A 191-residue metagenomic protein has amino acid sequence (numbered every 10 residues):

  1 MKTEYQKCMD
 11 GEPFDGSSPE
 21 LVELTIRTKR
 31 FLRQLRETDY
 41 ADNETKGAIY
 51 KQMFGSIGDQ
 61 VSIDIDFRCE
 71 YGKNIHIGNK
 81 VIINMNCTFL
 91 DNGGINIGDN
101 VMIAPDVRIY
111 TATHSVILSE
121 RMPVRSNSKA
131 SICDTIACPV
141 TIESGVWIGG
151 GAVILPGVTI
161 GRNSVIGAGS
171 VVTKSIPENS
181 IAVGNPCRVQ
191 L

Functional and structural regions predicted by a protein language model:
M1-Q60, V116, C187-Q190: Terminal amphipathic alpha-helical/low-complexity segments used for targeting or macromolecular assembly
Y5-Q6, M53, I132, C138-P139 (+1 more regions): Short secondary-structure boundary/capping segments
M9, T141-E143, P177: Residue-level recognition of short, solvent-exposed, well-ordered loop/turn junctions that link secondary-structure
S62, I82, W147, V165 (+1 more regions): Short-chain dehydrogenase/reductase
F67-I77, I82-V158, N185-C187: Flexible, glycine/small-residue-enriched loop-and-beta-strand segment within the central core of proteins
V153-V183, C187: C-terminal/domain-terminus segments
